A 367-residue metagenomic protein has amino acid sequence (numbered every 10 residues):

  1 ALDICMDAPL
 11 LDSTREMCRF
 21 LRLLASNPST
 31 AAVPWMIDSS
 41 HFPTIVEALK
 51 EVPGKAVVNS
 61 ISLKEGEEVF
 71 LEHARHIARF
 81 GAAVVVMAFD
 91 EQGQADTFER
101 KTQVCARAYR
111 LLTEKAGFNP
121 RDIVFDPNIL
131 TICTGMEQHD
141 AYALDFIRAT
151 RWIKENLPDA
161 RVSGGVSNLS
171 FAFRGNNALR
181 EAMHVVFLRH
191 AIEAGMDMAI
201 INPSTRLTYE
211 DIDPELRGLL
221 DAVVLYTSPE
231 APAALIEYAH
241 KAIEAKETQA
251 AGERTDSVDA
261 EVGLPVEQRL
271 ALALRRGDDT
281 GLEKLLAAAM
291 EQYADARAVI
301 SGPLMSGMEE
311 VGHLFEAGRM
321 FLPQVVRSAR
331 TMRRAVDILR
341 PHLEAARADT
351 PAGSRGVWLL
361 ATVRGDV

Functional and structural regions predicted by a protein language model:
A1-P9, S13-N27, A31-P34, F42-R161 (+1 more regions): ATP-dependent carboxylate/acyl-activation modules
S39: Rossmann-like NAD(P)(H) cofactor-binding subdomain of soluble oxidoreductases
